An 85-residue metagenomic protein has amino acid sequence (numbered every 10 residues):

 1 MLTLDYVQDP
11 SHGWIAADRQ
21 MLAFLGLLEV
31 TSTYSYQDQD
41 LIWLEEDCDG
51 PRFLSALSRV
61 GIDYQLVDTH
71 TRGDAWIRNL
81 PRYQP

Functional and structural regions predicted by a protein language model:
M1-D18: Short, extreme N-terminal segment that most often corresponds to the first beta-strand
M1-L4, L28-T31, L66-V67: Intrinsically disordered, low-complexity boundary segments flanking structured domains
P10, R19-Q20, E46-D49: Short, flexible beta-strand-to-coil junctions
G13-D38, L54: A short, structured beta-strand/loop element
Q37-E46: A short, exposed loop/beta-hairpin motif centered on an aromatic-Gly-Thr core
D47-P85: Short, compact, well-ordered microdomains
